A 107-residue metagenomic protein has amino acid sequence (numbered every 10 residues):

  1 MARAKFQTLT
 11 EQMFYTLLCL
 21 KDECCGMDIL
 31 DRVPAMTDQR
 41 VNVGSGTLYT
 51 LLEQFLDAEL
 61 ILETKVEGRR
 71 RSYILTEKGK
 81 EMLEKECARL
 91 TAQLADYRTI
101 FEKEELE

Functional and structural regions predicted by a protein language model:
M1-A2, Y73: A positively charged, amphipathic N-terminal helix/segment that binds anionic biomolecules
R3, E59-L62, E107: Short, contiguous hydrophobic alpha-helices characteristic of membrane insertion segments
R3-T47: N-terminal helix-turn-helix DNA-binding core of bacterial DNA-binding proteins
T47-L48, G79: Helical "lid/switch" subdomain of P-loop NTPase nucleotide-binding domains
Y49-Q54: Short, hydrophobic-biased segments on the C-terminal half of alpha helices that form "recognition helices"
L56-G68, I74: Beta-hairpin "wing" of winged helix-turn-helix
G68-C87: Basic, amphipathic "hinge/linker" alpha-helix immediately C-terminal to the N-terminal HTH DNA-binding motif
E84-E107: Amphipathic alpha-helical dimerization/coiled-coil segments that flank or bridge DNA-binding/regulatory modules
